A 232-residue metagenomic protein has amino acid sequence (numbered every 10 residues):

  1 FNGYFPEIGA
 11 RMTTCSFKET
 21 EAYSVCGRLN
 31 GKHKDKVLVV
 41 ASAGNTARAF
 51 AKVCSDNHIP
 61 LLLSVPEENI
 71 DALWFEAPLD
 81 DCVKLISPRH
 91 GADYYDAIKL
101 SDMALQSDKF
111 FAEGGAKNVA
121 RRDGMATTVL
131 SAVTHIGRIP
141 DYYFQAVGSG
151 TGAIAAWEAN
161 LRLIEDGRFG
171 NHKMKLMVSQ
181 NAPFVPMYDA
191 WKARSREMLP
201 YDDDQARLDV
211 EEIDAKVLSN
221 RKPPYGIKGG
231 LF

Functional and structural regions predicted by a protein language model:
F1-F232: PLP-dependent amino-acid enzyme catalytic core
